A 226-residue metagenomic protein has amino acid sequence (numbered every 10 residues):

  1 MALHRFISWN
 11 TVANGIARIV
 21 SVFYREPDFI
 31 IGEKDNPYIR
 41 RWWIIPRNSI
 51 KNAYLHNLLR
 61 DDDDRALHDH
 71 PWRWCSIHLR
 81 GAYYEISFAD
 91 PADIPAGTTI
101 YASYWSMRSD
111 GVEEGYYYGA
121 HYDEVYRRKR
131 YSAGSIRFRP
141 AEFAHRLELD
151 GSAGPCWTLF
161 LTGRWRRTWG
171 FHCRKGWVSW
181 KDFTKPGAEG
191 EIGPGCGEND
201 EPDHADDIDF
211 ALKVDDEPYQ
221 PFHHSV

Functional and structural regions predicted by a protein language model:
A2-N52, H121: A short, N-terminal "cap"/entry segment at the start of jelly-roll beta-barrel domains of the cupin/DSBH fold
L3-G15, I19-F23, L161-T162, K175-V226: Long, non-globular segments of proteins
Y54-H70, A141: Conserved short histidine dyad/triad with adjacent acidic residue
H70-E85: Short, conserved beta-strand element in jelly-roll/cupin
E85-I86, R139, A144-G151, T158: Short beta-strand His + acidic residue motifs that chelate non-heme Fe in jelly-roll/DSBH and cupin folds
A89-F143: Short acidic-glycine-tyrosine-enriched beta hairpin
F138, A153-G170: A short hydrophobic beta-strand segment most commonly corresponding to one strand of the jelly-roll/cupin
